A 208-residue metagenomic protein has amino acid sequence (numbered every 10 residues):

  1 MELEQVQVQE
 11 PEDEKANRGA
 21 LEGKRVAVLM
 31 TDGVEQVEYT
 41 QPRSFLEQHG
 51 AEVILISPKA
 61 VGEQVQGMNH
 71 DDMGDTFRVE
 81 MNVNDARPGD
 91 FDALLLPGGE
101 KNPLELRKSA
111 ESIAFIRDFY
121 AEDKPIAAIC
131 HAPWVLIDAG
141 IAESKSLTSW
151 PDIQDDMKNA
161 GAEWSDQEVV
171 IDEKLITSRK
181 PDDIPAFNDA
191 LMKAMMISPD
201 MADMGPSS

Functional and structural regions predicted by a protein language model:
E2-E122, W134-S146, Q154-S208: Extended, subdomain-level signal for the structured scaffold at the beginning of enzyme domains
C130: Catalytic nucleophile serine of serine hydrolases, specifically the conserved "nucleophile elbow" pentapeptide
